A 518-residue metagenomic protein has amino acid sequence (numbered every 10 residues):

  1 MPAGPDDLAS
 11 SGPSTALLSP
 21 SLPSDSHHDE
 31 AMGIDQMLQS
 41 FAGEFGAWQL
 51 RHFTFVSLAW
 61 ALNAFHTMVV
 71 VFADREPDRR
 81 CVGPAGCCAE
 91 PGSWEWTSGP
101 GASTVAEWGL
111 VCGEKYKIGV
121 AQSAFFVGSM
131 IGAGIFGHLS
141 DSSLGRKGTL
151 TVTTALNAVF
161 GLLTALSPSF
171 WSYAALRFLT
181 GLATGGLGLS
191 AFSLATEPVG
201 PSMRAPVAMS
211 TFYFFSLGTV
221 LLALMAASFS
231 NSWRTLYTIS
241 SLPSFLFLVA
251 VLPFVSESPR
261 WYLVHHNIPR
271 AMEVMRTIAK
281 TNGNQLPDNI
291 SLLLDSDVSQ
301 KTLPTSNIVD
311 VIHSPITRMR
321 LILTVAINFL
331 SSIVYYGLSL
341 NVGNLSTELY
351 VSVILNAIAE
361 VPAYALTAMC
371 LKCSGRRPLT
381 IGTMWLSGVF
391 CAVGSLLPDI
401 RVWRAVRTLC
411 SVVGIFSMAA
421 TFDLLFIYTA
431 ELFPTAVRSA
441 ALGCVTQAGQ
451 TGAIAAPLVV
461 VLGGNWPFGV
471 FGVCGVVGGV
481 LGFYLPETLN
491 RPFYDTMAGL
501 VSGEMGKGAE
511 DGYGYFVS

Functional and structural regions predicted by a protein language model:
P23-L50, A89-Y116, K280-L340, N344-L345 (+1 more regions): Flexible cytoplasmic loops linking transmembrane helices in multi-pass membrane transporters
N63, G128-S129, T184-G188, V199-L252 (+5 more regions): Glycine-rich segments within core transmembrane alpha-helices of 12-TM secondary carriers
A64, R177, F212, N328-S331 (+2 more regions): C-terminal transmembrane bundle
D74-S93, S228-S299, G472-D511: Central mid-sequence intracellular linker of multi-pass
S142-T154, A205-P206, M319, K372-W385: Cytoplasmic membrane-interface "Motif A"-like loop-to-helix N-cap segments of 12-TM Major Facilitator Superfamily
L144-G145, L166-W171, A183, G200 (+2 more regions): Helix-breaking motifs and short loop linkers at transmembrane-helix boundaries and internal kinks in secondary membrane
G148-L163, W171, L379-G394: Structural signature of the two symmetry-related core transmembrane helices
